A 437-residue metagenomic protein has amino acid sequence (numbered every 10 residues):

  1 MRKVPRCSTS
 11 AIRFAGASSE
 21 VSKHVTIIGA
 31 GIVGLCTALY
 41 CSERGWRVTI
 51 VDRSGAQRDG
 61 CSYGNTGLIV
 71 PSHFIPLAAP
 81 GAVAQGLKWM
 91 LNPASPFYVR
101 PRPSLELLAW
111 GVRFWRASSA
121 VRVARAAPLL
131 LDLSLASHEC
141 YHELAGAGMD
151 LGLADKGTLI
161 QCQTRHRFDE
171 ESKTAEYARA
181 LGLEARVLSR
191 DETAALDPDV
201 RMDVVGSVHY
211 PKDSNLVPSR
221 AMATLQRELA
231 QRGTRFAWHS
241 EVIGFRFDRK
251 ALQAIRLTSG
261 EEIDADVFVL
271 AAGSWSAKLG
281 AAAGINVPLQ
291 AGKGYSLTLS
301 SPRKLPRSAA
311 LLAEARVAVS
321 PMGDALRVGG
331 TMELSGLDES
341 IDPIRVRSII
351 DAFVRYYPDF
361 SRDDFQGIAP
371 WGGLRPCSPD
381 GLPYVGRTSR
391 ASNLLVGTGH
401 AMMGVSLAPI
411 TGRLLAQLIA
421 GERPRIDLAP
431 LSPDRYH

Functional and structural regions predicted by a protein language model:
R2-V25, E43-R44: Extreme N-terminal leader/targeting segments of oxidoreductases
K23-T49: N-terminal Rossmann-like FAD-binding beta1-loop-alpha1 element of flavoenzymes
E43-Y63: Glycine-rich FAD pyrophosphate-binding loop
G64-R190: Dinucleotide-binding Rossmann-like beta1-alpha1 core, especially the glycine-rich loop that anchors the ADP
N65-L68, H73, L77-A117, G244-L252 (+1 more regions): Active-site substrate-recognition segment that forms the wall of the catalytic cavity or substrate channel
R125-L135, I160-E170, A195, V208-R227 (+2 more regions): Short beta-strand to alpha-helix junction loop
D169-A180, V200-S259, I263: Helical element adjacent to the flavin cofactor pocket in flavoenzyme catalytic cores
E314, P358-H437: C-terminal catalytic lobe of FAD-dependent flavoproteins
